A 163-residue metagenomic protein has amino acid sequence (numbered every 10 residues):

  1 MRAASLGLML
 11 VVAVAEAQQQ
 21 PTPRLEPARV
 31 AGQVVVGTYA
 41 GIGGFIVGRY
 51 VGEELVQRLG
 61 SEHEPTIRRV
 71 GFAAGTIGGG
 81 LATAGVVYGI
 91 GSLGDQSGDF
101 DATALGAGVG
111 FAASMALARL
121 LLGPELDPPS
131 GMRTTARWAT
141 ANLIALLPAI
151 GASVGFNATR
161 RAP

Functional and structural regions predicted by a protein language model:
M1-S5: Bacterial N-terminal signal peptides that target proteins for export
L6-L8, P23: Residue-level detector of transmembrane insertion/anchoring sites
L8-A17: Hydrophobic h-region of N-terminal signal peptides that target proteins for export in Gram-negative bacteria
Q19-P163: Hydrophobic alpha-helical membrane segments
